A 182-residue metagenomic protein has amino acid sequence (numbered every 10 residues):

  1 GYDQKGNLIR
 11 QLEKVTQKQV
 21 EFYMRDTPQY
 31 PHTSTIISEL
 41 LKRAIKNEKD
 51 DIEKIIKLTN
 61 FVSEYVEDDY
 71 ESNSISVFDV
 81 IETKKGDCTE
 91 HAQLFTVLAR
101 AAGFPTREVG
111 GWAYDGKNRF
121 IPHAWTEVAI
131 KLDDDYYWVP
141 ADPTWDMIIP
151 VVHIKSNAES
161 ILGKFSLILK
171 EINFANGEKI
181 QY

Functional and structural regions predicted by a protein language model:
G1-L12: Extended acidic/polar, glycine-enriched regions that form or flank non-catalytic beta-rich accessory modules
D3, D26, D50-D51, D68-D69 (+6 more regions): Acidic-enriched, low-complexity/disordered segments with a strong bias for Aspartate over Glutamate
V15-G86, S160-Y182: Secondary-structure boundary elements
H91-Q181: Hydrophobic/aromatic-rich core segments of domains that either
